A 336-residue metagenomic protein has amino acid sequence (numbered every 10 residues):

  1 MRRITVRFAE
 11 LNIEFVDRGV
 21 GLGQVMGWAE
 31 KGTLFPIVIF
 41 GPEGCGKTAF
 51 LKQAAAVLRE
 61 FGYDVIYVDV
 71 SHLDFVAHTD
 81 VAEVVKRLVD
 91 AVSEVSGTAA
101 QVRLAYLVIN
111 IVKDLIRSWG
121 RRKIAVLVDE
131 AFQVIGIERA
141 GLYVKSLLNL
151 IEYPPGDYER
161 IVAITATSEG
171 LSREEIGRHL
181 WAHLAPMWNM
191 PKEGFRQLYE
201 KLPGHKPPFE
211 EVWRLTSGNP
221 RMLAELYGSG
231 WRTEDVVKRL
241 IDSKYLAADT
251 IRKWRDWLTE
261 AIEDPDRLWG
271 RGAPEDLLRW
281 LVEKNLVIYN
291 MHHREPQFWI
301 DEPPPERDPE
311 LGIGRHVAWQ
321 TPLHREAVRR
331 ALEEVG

Functional and structural regions predicted by a protein language model:
M1-I37, V57-F61, V70-S71, G120 (+12 more regions): A short, basic N-terminal segment
R18, T48, N219: Short, conserved phosphate/pyrophosphate- and ester-handling motifs at nucleotide-, phospho-/glycolipid
T33-Q53: Walker A/P-loop nucleotide-binding motif
V65, V70-A99: Conserved NTP-binding/hydrolysis module of P-loop NTPases
H72-D74, Q133, E169-R173, P191-F195 (+1 more regions): Conserved nucleotide-binding/hydrolysis micro-motifs of P-loop NTPases
R103-H179: Conserved Walker B catalytic segment
L184-L215, R221, L226: Conserved small helical "lid"/interfacial subdomain of P-loop NTPases
F209-V212, L223-W299: Winged-helix-like regulatory helical subdomains adjacent to P-loop NTPase cores
